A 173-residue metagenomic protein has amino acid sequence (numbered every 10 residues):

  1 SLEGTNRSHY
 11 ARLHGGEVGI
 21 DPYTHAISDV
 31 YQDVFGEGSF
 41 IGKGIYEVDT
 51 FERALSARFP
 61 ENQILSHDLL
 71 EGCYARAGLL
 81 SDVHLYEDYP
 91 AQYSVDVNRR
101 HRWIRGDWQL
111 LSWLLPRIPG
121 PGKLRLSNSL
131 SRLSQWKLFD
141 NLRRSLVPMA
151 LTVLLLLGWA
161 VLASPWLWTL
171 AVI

Functional and structural regions predicted by a protein language model:
S1, F40, N128-I173: Alpha-helical bilayer-embedded segments of polytopic membrane proteins, i.e., transmembrane/intramembrane helices
S1-N128, Q135: Internal catalytic domains of large membrane-associated glycosyltransferases
